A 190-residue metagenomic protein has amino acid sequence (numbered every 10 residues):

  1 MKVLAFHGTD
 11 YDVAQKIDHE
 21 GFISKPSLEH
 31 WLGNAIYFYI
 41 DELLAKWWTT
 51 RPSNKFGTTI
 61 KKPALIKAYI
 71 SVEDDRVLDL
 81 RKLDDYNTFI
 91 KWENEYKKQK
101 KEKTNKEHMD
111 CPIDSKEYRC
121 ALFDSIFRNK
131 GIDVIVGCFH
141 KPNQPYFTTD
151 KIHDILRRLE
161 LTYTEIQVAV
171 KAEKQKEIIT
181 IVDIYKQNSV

Functional and structural regions predicted by a protein language model:
M1-L32: ADP-ribose/NAD+-binding catalytic cleft of ART/PARP-like enzymes
V3, G33-A35, P63-Y69: Extracellular structured ligand-interaction cores
A5-D12, F38-L43, Y69-D74: Short, flexible loop/turn elements at secondary-structure junctions
G8, A64-V190: Active-site and NAD+-binding cores of ADP-ribose-processing enzymes
Q15, W47-W48, L78: Short helix/loop capping segments that flank catalytic or ligand/cofactor-binding pockets
P26-S53: Extended catalytic/binding region for NAD+/ADP-ribose chemistry, centered on the ART fold
S27-H30, F56-T59, R157-E160: A general structural signal for short secondary-structure junctions and capping/turn motifs
S53-L65: Cytochrome P450 catalytic domain signature, combining two hallmark sequence patches
